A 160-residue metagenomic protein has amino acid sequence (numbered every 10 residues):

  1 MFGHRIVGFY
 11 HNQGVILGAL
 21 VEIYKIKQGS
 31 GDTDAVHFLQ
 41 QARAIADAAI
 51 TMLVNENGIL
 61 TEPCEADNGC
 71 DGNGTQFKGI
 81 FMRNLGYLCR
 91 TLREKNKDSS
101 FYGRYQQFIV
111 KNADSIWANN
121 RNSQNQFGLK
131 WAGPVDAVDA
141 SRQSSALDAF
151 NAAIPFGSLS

Functional and structural regions predicted by a protein language model:
M1-H4, S30, L129, S158: Intrinsically disordered, low-complexity regions
M1-I23: Active-site cradle of extracellular carbohydrate-active enzymes
G8, H37, R43-S160: CBM-like carbohydrate-recognition segments
V15-G31, F38-V54: Oxyanion-binding "anion nests"
